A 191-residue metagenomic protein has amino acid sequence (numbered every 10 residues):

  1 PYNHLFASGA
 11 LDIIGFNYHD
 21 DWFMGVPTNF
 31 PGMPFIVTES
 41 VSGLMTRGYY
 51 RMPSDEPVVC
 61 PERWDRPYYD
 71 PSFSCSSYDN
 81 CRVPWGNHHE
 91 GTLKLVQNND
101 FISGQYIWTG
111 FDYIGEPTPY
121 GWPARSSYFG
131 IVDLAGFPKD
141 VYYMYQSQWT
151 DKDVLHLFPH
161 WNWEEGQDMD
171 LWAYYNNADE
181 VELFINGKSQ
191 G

Functional and structural regions predicted by a protein language model:
P1-G191: Extended substrate-binding grooves/exosites of carbohydrate-active enzymes
